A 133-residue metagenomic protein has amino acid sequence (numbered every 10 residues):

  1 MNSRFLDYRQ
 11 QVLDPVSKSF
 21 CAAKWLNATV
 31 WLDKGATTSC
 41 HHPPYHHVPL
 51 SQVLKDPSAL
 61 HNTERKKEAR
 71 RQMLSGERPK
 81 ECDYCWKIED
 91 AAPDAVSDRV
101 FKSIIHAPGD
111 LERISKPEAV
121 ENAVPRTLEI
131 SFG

Functional and structural regions predicted by a protein language model:
S3-V100: Accessory C-terminal segments flanking Radical SAM cores
D98-D110: Short cysteine/histidine-rich metal-coordination sites, predominantly Zn2+-binding motifs
L111-V120: Long amphipathic N-terminal alpha/beta scaffold segment
A123-G133: Core AdoMet radical
